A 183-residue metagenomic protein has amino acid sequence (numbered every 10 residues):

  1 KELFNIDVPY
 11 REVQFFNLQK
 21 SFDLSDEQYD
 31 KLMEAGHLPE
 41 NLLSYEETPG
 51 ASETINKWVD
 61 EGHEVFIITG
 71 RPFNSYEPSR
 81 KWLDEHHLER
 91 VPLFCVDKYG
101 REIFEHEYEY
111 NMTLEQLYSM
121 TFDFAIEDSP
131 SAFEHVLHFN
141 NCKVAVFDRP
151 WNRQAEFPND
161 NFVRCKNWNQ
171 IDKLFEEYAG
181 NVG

Functional and structural regions predicted by a protein language model:
K1-M33: Active-site neighborhood of HAD-like aspartate-dependent phosphohydrolases
L38-F66, F73-S79: Short, acidic loop-to-helix structural element flanking the phosphoryl-transfer center in phosphate-processing enzymes
I68, V96, F147-R149: Generic beta-sheet signal
F73-I126, P130-L137: Substrate-recognition "cap/lid" segment bordering the active-site pocket of phosphatases
E85-V96, T121, F157-G180: Structural recognition of alpha->loop->beta junctions
R101-H106, R153-D160, L174: Short, charged, surface-exposed secondary-structure boundary motifs
F124-K166: Acidic, Mg2+-coordinating phosphoryl-transfer loop and its flanking beta/alpha structural elements, shared across
